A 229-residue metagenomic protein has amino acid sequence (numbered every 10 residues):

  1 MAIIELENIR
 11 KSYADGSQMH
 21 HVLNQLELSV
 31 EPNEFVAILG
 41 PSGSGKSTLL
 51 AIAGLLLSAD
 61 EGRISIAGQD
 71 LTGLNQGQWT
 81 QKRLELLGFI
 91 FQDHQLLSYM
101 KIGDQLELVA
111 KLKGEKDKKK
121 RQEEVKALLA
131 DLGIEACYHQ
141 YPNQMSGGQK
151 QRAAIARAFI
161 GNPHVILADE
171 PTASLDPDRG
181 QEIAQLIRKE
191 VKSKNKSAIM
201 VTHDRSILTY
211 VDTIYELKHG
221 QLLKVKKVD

Functional and structural regions predicted by a protein language model:
G54: Helix-to-loop junction immediately C-terminal to a conserved catalytic motif
G62-D70: Conserved ABC transporter NBD signature motif
L71-G88: ABC ATPase NBD coupling module
M100-V109: Short coil-to-helix segment of the ABC ATPase nucleotide-binding domain corresponding to the Q-loop/switch region
Y141-M145, Q149: Conserved ABC ATPase signature
I160-H164: A short, proline-enriched helix->beta-strand linker immediately N-terminal to the Walker B motif in ABC-type P-loop
I166-D169: Catalytic Walker B motif of ABC-type/P-loop ATPase nucleotide-binding domains
